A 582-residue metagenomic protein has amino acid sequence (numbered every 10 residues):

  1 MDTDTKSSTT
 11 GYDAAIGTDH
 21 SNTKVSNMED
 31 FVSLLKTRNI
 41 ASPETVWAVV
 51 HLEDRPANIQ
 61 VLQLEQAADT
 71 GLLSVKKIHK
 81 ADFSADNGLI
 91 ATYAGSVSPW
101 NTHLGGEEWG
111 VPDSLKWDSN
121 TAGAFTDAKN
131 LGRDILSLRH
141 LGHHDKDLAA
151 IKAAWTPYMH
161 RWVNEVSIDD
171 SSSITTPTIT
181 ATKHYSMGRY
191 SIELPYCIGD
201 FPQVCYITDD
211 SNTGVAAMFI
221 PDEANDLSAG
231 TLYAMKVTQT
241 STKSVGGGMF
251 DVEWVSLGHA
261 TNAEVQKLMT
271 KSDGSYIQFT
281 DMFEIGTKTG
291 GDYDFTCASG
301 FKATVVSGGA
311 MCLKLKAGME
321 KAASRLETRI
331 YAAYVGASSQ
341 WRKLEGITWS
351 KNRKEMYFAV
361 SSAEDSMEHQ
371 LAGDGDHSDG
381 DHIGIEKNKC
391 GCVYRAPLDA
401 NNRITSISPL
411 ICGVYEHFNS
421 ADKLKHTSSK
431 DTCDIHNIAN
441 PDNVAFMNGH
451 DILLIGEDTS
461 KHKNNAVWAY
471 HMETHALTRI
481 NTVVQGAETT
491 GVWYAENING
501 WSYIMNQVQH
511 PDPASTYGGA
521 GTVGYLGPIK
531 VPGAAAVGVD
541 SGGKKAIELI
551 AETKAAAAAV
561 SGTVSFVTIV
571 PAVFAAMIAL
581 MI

Functional and structural regions predicted by a protein language model:
M1-I547: Conserved small-residue
G88, E552, T568-A572: Generic alpha-helix initiation/capping and coil-helix boundary signal
K116, I550, M581-I582: Compositionally biased amphipathic helical and low-complexity segments enriched in hydrophobic
K544-A558: C-terminal low-complexity, Ser/Thr- and acidic/Pro-rich disordered "stalk" regions positioned immediately N-terminal
A558-I582: Cleavable C-terminal sorting propeptides in eukaryotic secreted/cell-surface proteins
